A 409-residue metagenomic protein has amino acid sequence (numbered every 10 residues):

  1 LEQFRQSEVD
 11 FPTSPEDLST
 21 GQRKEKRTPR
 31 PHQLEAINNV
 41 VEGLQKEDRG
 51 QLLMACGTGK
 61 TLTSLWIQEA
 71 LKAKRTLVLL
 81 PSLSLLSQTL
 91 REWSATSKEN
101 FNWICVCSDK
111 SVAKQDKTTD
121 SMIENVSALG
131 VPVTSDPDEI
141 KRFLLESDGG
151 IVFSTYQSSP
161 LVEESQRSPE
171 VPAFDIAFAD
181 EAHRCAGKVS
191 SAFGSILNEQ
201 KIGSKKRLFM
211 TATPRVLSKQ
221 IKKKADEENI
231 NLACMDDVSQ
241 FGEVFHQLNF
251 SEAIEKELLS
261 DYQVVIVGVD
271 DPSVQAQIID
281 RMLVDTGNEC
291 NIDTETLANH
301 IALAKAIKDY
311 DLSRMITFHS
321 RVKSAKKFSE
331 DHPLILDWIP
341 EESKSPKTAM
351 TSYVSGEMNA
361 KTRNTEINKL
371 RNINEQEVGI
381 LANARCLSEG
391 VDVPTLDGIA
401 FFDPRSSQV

Functional and structural regions predicted by a protein language model:
L1-A55, L62-K74, R91: ATP-dependent helicase/translocase motor core
W66, A70-K98, N102-D116, Y156-S158 (+1 more regions): Conserved Walker A/P-loop ATP-binding site and its immediately adjacent core in helicase/helicase-like ATPase domains
T134-R142, T348-L387: Conserved helicase ATPase core of P-loop NTP-dependent helicases/translocases
P137-A173, C386: Conserved helix/coil segment N-terminal to the catalytic DExD/H
Y156-S158, S168-F209, T213-V216: SF2 helicase catalytic motif II
F174-D175, G379-N383, E389-P404: A short beta-strand element within the Helicase C-terminal
V238-R321: Conserved interdomain linker/interface between the two RecA-like ATPase lobes of SF2 helicase motors
V322-Y353: Conserved helicase motor "Helicase C" RecA-like lobe of SF1/SF2 P-loop NTPases
